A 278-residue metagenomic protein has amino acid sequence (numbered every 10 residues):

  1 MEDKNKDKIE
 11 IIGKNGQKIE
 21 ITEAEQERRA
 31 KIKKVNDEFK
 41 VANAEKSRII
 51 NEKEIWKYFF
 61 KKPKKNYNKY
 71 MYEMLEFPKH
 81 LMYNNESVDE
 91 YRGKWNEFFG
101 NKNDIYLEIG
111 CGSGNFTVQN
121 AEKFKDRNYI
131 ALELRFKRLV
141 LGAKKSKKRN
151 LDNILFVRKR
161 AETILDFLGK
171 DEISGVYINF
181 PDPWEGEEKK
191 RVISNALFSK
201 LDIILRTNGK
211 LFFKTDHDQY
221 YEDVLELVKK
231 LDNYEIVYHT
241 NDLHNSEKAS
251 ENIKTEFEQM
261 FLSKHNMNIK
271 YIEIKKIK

Functional and structural regions predicted by a protein language model:
E2-D3, D7-I105, N115-E122: S-adenosyl-L-methionine
G110-G114: Class I SAM-dependent methyltransferase "Motif I" SAM/SAH-binding loop
N128-E133: Conserved SAM-binding motif I beta-strand of class I
K137-L141, Y221: Short alpha-helix immediately C-terminal to the canonical SAM-binding loop
K144-K170: S-adenosyl-L-methionine
I193-T207: A short glycine-rich, Lys/Arg-flanked "PGG" loop and its adjoining helix->strand segment in the class I
N208-T215: Conserved beta-strand signature within the Rossmann-like core of class I S-adenosyl-L-methionine
L231-K278: Class I S-adenosyl-L-methionine
